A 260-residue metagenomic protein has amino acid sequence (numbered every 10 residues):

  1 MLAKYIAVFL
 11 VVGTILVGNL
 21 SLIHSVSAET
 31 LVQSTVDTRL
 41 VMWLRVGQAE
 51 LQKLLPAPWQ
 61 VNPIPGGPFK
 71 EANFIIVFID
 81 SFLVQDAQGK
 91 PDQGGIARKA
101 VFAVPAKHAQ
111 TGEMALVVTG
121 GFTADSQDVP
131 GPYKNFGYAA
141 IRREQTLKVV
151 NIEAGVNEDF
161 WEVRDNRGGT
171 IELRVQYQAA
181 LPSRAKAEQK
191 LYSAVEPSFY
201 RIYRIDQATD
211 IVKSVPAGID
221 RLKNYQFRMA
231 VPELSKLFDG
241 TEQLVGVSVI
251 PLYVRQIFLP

Functional and structural regions predicted by a protein language model:
M1-L10: Bacterial N-terminal signal peptides that target proteins for export
I15-S25: C-terminal segment of classical bacterial N-terminal signal peptides
L16, F122, P251-L252: Hydrophobic alpha-helical membrane context
S27-F82, V212-Q243, L252, I257-P260: N-terminal domain-onset segments
F82-E162: Aromatic- and glycine-enriched beta-alpha-beta binding-site module
F136-P260: Interaction-surface and assembly-scaffold signal
